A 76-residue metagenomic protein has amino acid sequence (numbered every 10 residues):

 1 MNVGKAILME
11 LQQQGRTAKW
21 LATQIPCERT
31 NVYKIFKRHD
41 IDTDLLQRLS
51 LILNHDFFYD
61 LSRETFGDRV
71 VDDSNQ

Functional and structural regions predicted by a protein language model:
M1-W20: A short, Lys/Arg-rich alpha-helix, primarily the initiator
L8, K19, T23, Y33 (+1 more regions): Residues within the helices of the helix-turn-helix
M9, G15, K34, L61-Q76: Short, charged recognition helix plus adjacent turn of helix-turn-helix-like nucleic-acid-binding domains
Q13, Q24, I52: Residues within the alpha-helical elements of helix-turn-helix
P26-I41: Recognition helix of helix-turn-helix/homeodomain-like DNA-binding domains that insert into the DNA major groove
D44-D60: DNA major-groove recognition helix of helix-turn-helix/homeodomain DNA-binding modules
